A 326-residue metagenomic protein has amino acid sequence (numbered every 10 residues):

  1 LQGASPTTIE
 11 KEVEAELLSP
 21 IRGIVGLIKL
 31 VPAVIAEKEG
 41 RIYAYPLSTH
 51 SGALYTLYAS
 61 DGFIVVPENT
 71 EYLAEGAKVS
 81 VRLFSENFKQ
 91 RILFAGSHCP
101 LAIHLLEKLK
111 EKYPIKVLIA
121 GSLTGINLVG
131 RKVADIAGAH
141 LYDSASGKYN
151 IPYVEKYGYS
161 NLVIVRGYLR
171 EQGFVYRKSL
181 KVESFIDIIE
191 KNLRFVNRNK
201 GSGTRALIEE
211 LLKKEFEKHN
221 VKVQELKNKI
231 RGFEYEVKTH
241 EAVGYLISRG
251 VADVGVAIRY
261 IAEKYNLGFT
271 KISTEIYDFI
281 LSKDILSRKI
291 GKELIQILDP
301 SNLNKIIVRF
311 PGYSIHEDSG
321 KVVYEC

Functional and structural regions predicted by a protein language model:
L1-K89: Flexible glycine/proline-rich
F94-H98, K191-G201: Short beta-strand->loop
H104-K112, I186, R198-Y235: Ligand-binding cleft/hinge of the Venus flytrap
K116-N127, K222-Y245: Short helix-initiation/N-cap motifs at beta->coil->alpha
G125-E171: Short beta-strand-centered segments that line the small-molecule binding cleft or hinge of alpha/beta clamshell
G138-K156, G244-S273: A ligand-binding cleft/hinge motif common to bilobed small-molecule-binding domains
N161-E171, E263-Q296: Periplasmic-binding protein-like
Y176-F195: Flexible hinge/capping segments at coil-to-helix
